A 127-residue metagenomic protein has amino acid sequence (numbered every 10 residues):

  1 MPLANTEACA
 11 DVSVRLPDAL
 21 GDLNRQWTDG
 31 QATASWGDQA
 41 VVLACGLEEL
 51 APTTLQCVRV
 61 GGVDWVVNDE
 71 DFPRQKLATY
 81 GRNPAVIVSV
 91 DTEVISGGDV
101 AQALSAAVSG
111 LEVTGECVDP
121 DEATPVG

Functional and structural regions predicted by a protein language model:
M1-E49, G127: Extracytoplasmic low-complexity, Pro/Thr/Ser/Ala/Gly-rich segments that lie immediately after a secretion/anchoring
T54-G127: Extracytosolic low-complexity repeat regions of secreted or lipid-anchored proteins
